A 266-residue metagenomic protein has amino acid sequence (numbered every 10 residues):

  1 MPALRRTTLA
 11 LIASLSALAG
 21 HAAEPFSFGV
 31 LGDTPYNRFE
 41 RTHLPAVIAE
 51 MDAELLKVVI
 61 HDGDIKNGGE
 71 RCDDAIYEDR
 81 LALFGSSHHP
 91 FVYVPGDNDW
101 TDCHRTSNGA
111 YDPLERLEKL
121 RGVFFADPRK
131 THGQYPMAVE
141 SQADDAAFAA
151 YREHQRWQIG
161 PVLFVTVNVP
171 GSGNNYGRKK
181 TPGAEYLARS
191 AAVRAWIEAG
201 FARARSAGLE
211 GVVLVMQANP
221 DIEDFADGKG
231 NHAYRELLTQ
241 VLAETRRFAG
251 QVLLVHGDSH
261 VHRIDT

Functional and structural regions predicted by a protein language model:
M1-T8: Bacterial N-terminal signal peptides that target proteins for export
L9-A17: Bacterial N-terminal signal peptides
H21-I76, L209: N-terminal active-site segment of His-dependent metallophosphoesterases
S27-G32, K57-N67, P90-P95, D99-D102 (+5 more regions): Structural recognition of the beta-strand scaffold that forms the well-ordered cores of secreted hydrolase catalytic
L31-N37, V47-E54, G68, L83 (+4 more regions): Structured segments of extracytoplasmic/periplasmic soluble domains in secreted or envelope-associated proteins
T42-E50, A75-A82, A146-H154, W196-F201 (+1 more regions): Alpha-helical scaffolding within the catalytic cores of extracellular/periplasmic polymer-degrading hydrolases
M51-V58, V165, K180-I264: His/acidic metal-ligating clusters that form di-metal
R71, A75-A192, V261-I264: Extended active-site neighborhood of metal-dependent phosphoesterases/phosphodiesterases
